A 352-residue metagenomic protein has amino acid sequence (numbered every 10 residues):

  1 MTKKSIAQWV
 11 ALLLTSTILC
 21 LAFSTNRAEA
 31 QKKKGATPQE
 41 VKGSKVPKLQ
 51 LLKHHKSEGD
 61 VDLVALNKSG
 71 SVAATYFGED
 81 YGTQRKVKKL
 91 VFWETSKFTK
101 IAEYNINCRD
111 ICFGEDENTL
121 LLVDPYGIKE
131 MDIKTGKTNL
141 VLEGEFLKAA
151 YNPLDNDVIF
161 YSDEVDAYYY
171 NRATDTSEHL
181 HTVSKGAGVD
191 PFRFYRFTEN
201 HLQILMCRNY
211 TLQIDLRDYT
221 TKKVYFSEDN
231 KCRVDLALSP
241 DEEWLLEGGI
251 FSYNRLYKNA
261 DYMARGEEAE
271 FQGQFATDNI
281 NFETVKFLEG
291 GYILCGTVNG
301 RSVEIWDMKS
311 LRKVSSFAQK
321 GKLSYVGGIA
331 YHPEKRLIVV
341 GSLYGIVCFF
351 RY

Functional and structural regions predicted by a protein language model:
M1-A7: N-terminal secretory signal peptides that target proteins for export/translocation
A11-A22: Bacterial N-terminal signal peptides
A22, A28-A30: Boundary at the C-terminal end of the N-terminal hydrophobic targeting segment
A30-Y352: WD40-repeat beta-propeller superdomains and closely related acidic/aromatic-rich repeat-like regions
